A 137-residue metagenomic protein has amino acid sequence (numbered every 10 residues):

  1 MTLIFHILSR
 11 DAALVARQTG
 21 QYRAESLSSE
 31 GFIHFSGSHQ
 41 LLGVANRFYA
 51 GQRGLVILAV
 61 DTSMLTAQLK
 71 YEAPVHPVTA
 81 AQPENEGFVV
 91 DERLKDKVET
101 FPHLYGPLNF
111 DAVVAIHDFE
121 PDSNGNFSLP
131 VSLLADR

Functional and structural regions predicted by a protein language model:
M1-R137: Conserved, structured core segments of small domains
